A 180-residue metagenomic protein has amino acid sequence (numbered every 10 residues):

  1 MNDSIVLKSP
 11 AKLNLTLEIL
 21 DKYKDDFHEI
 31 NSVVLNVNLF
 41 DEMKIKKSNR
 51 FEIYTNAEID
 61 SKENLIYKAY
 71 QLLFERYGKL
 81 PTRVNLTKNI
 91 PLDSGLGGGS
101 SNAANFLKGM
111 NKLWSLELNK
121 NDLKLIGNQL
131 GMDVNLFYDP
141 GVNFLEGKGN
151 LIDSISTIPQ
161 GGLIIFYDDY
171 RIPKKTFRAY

Functional and structural regions predicted by a protein language model:
D3-L80, D93: N-terminal beta-alpha supersecondary unit
D3-V33, L116-Y180: ATP-dependent small-molecule kinase catalytic core of the GHMP/sugar-kinase superfamily and closely related
L65-L72, N102-N105, G109, I126: Generic beta-strand or strand-like secondary-structure segments
I66, G95-S101, D133, G149-L151: Gly/Ser/Thr-rich beta-alpha loop segments that engage phosphate groups in nucleotides
L72, R76, G109-L116, Q129: Active-site catalytic microenvironments for nucleophilic, acid-base chemistry
V84-L92: Membrane-embedded alpha-helical segments that form the functional core of polytopic membrane enzymes, especially those
S94-D122, L136: DPxDG-like acidic metal-binding loop motif
